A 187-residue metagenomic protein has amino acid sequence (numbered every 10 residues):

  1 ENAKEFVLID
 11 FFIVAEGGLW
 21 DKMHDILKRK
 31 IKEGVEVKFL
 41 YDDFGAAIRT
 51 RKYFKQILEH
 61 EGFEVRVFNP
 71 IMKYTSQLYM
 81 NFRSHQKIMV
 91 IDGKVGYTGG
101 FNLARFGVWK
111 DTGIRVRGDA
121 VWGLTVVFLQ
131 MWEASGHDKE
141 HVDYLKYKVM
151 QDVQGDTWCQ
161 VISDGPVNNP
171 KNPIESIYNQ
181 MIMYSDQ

Functional and structural regions predicted by a protein language model:
E1-Q187: Charged, low-complexity intrinsically disordered terminal segments
